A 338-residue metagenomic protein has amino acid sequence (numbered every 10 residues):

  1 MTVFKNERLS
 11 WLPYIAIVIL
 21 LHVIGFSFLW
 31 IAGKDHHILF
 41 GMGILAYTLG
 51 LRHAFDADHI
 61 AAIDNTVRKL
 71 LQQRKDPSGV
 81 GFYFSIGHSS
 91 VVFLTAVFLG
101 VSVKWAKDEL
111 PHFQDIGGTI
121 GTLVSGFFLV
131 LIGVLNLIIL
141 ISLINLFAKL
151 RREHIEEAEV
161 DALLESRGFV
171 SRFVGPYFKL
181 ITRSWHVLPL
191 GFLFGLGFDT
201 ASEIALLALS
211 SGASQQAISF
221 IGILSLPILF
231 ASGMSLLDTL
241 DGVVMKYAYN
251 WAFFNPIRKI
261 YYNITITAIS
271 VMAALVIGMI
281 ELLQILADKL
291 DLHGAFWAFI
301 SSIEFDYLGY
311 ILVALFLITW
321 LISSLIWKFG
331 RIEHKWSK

Functional and structural regions predicted by a protein language model:
M1-P13, G212-I221, L237, V243-K338: C-terminal regulatory/interaction regions
E7-I19, F26-F55, P77-Y83, F169-G197 (+1 more regions): Small-residue-enriched transmembrane helix starts and helix-helix packing motifs in multi-pass inner-membrane proteins
L9, I15-S27, S85-E165: Membrane helix-loop-helix hairpins that form the core translocation module of multi-pass transporters
H22, D56, H88, V130 (+3 more regions): Divalent metal-coordination and catalytic microenvironments
F28-A32, F40-D108, A205-L224, Y247-N250: Juxtamembrane transmembrane-helix termini in multi-pass membrane transport proteins
F55, H59, I141-L150, L236-N250: Membrane-water interface of transmembrane alpha-helices
G79-T95, L229, G233, T265-L282: Hydrophobic alpha-helical membrane-insertion segments
V130-E157, R167, S171-R172, L275-D288 (+1 more regions): Transmembrane helix exit motif
